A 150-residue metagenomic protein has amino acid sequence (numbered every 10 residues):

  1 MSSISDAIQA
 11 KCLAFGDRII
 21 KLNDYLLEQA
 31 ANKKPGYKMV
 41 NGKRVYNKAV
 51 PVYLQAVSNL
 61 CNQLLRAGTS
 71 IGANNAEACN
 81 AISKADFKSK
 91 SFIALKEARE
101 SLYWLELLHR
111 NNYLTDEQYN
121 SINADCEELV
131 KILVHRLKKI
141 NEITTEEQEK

Functional and structural regions predicted by a protein language model:
M1-E77, A81-K150: Short, C-terminally biased terminal segments at protein or domain edges
